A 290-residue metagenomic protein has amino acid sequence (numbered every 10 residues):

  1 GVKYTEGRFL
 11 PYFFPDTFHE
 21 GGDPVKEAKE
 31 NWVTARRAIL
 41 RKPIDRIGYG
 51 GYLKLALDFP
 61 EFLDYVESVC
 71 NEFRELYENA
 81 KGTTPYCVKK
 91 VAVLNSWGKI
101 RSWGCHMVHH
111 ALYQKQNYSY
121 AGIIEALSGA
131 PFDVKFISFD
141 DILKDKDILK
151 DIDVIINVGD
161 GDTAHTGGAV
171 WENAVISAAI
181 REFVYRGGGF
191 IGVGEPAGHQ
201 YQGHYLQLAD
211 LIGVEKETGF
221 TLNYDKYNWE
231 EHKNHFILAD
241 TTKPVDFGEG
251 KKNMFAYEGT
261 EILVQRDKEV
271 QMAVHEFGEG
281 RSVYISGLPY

Functional and structural regions predicted by a protein language model:
G1-N117, F220, E230, A239 (+2 more regions): Hydrophobic targeting/anchoring helices
V2-K3, R186-G189, G280: A short helix->loop->beta-strand "cap" motif at the edges of active sites that frequently abuts
P15-T17, L55-D58, I100-W103, K144-D145 (+3 more regions): Short catalytic/ligand-binding loop motif for oxyanion handling, primarily in non-cytosolic enzymes, centered on
A80-K89, I123, D147-K150, A174-R181 (+2 more regions): Mature N-terminal, pre-catalytic/accessory segment of carbohydrate-active enzymes
I124-I148: A short, well-structured beta->alpha microelement
K146-I155, G159: Short acidic/histidine-rich motifs immediately flanking catalytic phosphotransfer sites in two-component signaling
G167-K243: A glycine-rich, often tryptophan-bearing local segment used as a flexible ligand/cofactor-contacting loop or short
E217-R281, S286-Y290: Catalytic beta-strand/loop cores that center a nucleophilic Ser/Cys/Thr and support acyl-enzyme chemistry
